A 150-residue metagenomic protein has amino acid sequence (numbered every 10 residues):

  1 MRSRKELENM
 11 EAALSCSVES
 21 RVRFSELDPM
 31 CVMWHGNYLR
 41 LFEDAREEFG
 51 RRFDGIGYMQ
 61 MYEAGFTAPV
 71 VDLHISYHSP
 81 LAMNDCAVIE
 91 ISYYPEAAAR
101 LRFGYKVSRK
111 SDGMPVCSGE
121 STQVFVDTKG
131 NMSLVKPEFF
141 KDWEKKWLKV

Functional and structural regions predicted by a protein language model:
M1-V88, Y94-V150: Terminal targeting signals and extreme-terminal segments of soluble enzymes
